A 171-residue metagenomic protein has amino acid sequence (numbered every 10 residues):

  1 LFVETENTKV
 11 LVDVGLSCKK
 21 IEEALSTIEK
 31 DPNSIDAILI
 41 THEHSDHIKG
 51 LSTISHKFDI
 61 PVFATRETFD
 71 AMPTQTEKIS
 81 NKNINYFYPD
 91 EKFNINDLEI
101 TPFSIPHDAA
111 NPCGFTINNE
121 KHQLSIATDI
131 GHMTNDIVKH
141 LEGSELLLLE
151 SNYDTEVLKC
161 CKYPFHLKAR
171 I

Functional and structural regions predicted by a protein language model:
L1-I28, C113-D129: Conserved beta-strand hairpin/beta-sheet module of binuclear metal-dependent hydrolase folds, prominently
V12-G15, I35-E43, F63-R66, S125-D129 (+1 more regions): Active-site neighborhood of phospho(di)ester-bond hydrolases with catalytic His/Asp-centered motifs
C18-A64: Active-site metal-binding motif and surrounding structural segment of the metallo-beta-lactamase
S45-I48, F69-A71, A109-A110, M133-N135 (+1 more regions): Active-site environment of divalent metal-dependent phosphoester hydrolases
R66-K121: Metallo-beta-lactamase
P102-L147: Hydrophobic, well-structured mid-protein blocks that either form specific transmembrane helices
D136-I171: Cap/insert and terminal regions of metallo-dependent hydrolase folds
